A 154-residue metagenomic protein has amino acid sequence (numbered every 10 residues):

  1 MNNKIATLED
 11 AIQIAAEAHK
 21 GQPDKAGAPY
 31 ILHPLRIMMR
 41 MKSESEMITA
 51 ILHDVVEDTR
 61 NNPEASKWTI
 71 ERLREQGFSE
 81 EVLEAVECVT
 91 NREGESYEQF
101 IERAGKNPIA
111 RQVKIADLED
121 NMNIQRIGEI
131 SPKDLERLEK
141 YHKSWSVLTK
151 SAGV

Functional and structural regions predicted by a protein language model:
M1-V154: Active-site helical microenvironments for divalent-metal-assisted chemistry
